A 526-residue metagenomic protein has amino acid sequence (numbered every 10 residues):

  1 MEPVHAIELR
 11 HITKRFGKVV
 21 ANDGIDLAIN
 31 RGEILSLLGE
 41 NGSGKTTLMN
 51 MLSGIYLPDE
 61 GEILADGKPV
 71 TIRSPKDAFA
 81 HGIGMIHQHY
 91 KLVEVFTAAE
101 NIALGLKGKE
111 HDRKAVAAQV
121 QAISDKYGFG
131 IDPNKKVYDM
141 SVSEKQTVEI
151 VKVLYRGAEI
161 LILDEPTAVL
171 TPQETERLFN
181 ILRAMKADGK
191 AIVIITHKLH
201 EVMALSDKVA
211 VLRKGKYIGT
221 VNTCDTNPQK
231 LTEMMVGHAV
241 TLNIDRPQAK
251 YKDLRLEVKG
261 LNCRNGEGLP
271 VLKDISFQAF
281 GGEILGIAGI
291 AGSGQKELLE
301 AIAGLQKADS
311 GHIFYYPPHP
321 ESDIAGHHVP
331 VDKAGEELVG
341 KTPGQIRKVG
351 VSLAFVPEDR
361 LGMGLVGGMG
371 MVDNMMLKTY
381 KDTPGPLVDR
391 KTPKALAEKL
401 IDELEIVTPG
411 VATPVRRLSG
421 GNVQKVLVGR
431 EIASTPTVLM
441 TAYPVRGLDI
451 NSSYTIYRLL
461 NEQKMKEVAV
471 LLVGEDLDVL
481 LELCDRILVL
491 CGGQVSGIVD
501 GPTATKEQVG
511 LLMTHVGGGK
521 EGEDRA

Functional and structural regions predicted by a protein language model:
E2-A526: Glycine-rich phosphate-binding loops of nucleotide-dependent enzymes
